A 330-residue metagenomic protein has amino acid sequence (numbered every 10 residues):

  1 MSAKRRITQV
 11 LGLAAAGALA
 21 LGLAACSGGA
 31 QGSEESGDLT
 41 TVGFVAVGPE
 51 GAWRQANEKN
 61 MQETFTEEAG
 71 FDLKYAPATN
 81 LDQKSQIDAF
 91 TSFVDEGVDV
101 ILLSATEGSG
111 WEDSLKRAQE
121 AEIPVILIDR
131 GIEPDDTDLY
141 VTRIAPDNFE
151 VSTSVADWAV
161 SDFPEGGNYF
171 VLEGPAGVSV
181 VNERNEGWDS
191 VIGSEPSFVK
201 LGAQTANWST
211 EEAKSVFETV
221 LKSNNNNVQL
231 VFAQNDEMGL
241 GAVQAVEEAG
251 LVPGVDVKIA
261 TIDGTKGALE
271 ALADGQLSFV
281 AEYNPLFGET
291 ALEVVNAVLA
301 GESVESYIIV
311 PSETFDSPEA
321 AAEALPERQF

Functional and structural regions predicted by a protein language model:
M1-T41, T66-E67, K116-I123, R328-F330: Short, low-complexity disordered leader/linker segments with a strong preference for bacterial N-terminal type II
L13, D38, L172, A176-V180 (+2 more regions): Hinge/cleft segment of the Venus flytrap/periplasmic-binding protein
T41-E68, K74-F90, V98, S104-G108 (+3 more regions): Extracytoplasmic "Venus flytrap"
V42, Q86, R143-Y169, E212-K214 (+2 more regions): Hydrophobic alpha-helical segments within soluble ligand-binding/sensing domains
G43-V45, G97-A105, P124-I128, F170-V171 (+3 more regions): Periplasmic-binding protein-like
Y75, P134-W158, V171-E173, A203 (+1 more regions): Short beta-strand elements at the ligand-binding edges of bilobed clamshell
L103-Q119, W188, A206-E270: Hydrophobic alpha-helical
D113-E150, N168, T265-A271, P318 (+1 more regions): Flexible loop/hinge segments that line or gate small-molecule binding clefts
